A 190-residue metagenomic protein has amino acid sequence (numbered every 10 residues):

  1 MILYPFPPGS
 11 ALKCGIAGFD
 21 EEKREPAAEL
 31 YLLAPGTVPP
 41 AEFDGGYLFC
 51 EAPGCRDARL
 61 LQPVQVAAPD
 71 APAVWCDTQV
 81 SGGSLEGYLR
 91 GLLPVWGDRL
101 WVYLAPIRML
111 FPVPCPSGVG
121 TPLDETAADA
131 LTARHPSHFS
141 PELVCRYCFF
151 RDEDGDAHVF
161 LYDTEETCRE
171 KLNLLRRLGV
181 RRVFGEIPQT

Functional and structural regions predicted by a protein language model:
M1-V80: Chitinase-like catalytic core of GlcNAc-active glycosidases
P39-P40, G83-L85, L110-P114: Extracytoplasmic/secreted cell-surface and envelope-processing proteins
P72-S84, G155-F160: Surface-exposed cleft-lining segments at the edges of enzyme active sites
T78-R99: Catalytic-core region of carbohydrate-active enzymes that cleave or remodel glycosidic bonds
G97-E170: Glycan-binding loop/region signatures in secreted carbohydrate-active enzymes
L178-T190: Acidic/aromatic/glycine-rich contiguous surface patches that form carbohydrate-binding/processing clefts and analogous
